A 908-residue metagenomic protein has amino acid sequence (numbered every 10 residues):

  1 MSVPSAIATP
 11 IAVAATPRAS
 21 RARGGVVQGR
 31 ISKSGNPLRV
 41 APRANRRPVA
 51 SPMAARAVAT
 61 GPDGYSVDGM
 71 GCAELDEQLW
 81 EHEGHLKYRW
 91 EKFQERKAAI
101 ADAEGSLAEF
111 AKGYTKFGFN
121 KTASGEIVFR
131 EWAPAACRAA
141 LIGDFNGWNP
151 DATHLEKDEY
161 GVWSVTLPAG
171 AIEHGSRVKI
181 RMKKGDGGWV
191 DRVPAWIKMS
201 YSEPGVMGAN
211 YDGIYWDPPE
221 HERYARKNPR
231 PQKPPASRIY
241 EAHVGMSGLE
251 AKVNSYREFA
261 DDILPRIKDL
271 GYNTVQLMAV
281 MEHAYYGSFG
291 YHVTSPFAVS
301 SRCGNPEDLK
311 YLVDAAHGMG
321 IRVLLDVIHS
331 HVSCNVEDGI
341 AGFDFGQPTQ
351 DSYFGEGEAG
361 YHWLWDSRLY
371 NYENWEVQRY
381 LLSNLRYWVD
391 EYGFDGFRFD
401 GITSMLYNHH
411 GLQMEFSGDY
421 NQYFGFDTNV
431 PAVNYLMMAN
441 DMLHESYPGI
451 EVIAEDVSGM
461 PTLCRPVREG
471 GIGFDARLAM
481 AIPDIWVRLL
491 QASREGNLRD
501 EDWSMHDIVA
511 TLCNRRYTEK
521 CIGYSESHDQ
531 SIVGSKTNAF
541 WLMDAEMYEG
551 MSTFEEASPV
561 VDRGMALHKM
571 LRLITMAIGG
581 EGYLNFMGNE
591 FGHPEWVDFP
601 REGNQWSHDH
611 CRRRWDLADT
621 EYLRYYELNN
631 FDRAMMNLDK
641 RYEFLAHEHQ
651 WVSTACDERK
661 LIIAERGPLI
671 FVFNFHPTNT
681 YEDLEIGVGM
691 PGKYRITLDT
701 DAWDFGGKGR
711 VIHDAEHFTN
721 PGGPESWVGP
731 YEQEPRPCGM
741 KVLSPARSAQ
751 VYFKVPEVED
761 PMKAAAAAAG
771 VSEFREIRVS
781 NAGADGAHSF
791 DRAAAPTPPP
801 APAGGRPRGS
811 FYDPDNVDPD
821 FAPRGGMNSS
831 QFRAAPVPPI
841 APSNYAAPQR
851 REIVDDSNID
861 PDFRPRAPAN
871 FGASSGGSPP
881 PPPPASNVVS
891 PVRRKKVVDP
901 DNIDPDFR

Functional and structural regions predicted by a protein language model:
M1-A41: N-terminal chloroplast transit peptides
A50, A54-Y240, Y256-G271, V560-N585 (+1 more regions): Carbohydrate-interacting/catalytic domains
E131, I180, A242, L277 (+12 more regions): Generic structural signal for small/hydrophobic residues in well-ordered secondary structure, especially within
S200, H221-I239, H243-T428: Substrate-binding/active-site clefts of carbohydrate-active enzymes
I239-E250, V293-P296, G360-E373, G418-Y420 (+4 more regions): Short glycine/proline-rich turn/loop motifs
I263, D308, L312, V377-W388 (+4 more regions): Alpha-helical packing segments of well-folded alpha/beta enzyme cores
S301-N305, D344-E356, I472-Q491, R612: Acidic, His- and aromatic-enriched active-site or binding-groove loops in soluble protein domains that engage sugars
G393-D395, H410, E415-H608, K640-W651 (+3 more regions): Conserved alpha/beta catalytic core and glycan-binding cleft of carbohydrate-active enzymes
